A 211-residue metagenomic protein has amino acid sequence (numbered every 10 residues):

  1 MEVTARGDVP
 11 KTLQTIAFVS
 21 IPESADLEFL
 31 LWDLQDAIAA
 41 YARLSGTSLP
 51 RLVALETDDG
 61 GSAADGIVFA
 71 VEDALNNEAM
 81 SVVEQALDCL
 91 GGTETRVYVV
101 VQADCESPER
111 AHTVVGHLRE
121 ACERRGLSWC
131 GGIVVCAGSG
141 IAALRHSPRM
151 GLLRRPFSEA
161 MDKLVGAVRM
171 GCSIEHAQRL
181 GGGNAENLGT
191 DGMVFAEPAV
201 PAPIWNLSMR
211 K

Functional and structural regions predicted by a protein language model:
M1, E56-R125: Helix-loop-strand module that forms the ligand-binding subsite of alpha/beta enzymes
M1-A17, D58-D59: Short boundary motifs at domain starts and secondary-structure transition points
T12-T47: Short, charged N-terminal beta->alpha structural module
L34-G46, A86-L90, L118-G126, M161-R169: Hydrophobic, Leu/Ile/Phe/Ala-enriched alpha-helical segments that form helix-helix packing faces
Y41-G60: A short beta-strand-loop structural module common to alpha/beta enzyme folds
I133, A137-K211: Glycine-rich phosphate/pyrophosphate-binding loop and the adjoining helix
